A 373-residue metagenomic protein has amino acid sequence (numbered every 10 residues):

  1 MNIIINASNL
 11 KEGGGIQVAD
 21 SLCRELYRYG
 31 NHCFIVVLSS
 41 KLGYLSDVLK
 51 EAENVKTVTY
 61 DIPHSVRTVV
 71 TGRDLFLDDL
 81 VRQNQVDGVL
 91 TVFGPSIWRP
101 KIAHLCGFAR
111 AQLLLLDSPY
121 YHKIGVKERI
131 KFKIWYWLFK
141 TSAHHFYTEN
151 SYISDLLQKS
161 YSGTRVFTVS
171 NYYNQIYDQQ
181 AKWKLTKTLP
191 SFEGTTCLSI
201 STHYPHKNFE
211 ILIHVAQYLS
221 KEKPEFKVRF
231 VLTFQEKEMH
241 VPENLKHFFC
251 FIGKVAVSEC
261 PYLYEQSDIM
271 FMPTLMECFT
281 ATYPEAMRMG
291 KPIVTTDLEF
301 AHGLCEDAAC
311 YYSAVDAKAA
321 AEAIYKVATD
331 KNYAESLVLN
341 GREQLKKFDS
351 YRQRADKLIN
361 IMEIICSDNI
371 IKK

Functional and structural regions predicted by a protein language model:
I4, L189-K207, I213-A216: Conserved donor-binding/catalytic core segment of Leloir-type glycosyltransferases
L77, V81, Y262-S267: Short alpha-helical donor nucleotide-sugar binding micro-motif in glycosyltransferases
G125-F146: Membrane-proximal helix-turn-helix segments that form the acceptor-binding/catalytic region of lipid-linked
E238-P261: Nucleotide-activated donor-binding/catalytic signature segment of Leloir-type glycosyltransferases, i.e., the conserved
L275: Aromatic "clamp/platform" in nucleotide-sugar-dependent glycosyltransferases that forms part of the donor/acceptor
P292-T295: Short hydrophobic beta-strand element within catalytic cores of glycosyltransferases and related nucleotide-activated
C310-A317, K326-K331: Conserved acidic donor-binding segment of nucleotide-sugar-dependent glycosyltransferases
N332-E363: A charged, aromatic-enriched C-terminal amphipathic alpha-helix characteristic of glycosyltransferases across folds
